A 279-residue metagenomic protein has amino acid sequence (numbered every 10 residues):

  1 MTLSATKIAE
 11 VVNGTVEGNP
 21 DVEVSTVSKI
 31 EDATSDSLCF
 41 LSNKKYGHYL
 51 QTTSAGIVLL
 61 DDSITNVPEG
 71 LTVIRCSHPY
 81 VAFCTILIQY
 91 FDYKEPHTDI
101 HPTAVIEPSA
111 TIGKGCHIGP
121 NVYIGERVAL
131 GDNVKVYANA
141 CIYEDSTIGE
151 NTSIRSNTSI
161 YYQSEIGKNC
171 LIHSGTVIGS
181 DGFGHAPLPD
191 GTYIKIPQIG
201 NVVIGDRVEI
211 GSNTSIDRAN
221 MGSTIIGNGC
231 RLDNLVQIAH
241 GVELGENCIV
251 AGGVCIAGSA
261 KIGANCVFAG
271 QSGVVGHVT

Functional and structural regions predicted by a protein language model:
M1-T103, G115, S164, N169 (+3 more regions): Terminal amphipathic alpha-helical/low-complexity segments used for targeting or macromolecular assembly
F40, D99-T279: Structural signal for interior beta-strand "rungs" in well-ordered beta-sheet cores of soluble enzyme domains
